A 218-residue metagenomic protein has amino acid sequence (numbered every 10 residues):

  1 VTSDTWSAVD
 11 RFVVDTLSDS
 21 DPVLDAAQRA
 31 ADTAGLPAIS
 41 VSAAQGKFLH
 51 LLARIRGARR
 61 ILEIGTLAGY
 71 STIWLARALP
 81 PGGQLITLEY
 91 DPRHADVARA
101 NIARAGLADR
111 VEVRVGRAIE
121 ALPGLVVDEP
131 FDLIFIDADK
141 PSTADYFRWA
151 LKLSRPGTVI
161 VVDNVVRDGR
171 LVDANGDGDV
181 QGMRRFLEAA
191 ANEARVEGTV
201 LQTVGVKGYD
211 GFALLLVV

Functional and structural regions predicted by a protein language model:
V1-F135, K140-V161, V165-V218: A short alpha-helical cap/connector motif
